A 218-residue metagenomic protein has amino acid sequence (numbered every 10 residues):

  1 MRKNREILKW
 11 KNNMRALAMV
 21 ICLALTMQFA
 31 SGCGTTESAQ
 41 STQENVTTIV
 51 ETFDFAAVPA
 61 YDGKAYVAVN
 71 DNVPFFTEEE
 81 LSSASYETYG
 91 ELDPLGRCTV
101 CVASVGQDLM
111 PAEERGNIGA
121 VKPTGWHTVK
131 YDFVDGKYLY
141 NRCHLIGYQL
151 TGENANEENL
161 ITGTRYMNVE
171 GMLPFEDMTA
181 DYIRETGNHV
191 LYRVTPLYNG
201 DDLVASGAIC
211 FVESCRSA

Functional and structural regions predicted by a protein language model:
R5-A18: Bacterial N-terminal signal peptides that target proteins for export
M19-M27: Hydrophobic helical h-region of N-terminal Sec-dependent signal peptides in bacterial secretory/periplasmic proteins
Q28-G32: C-terminal motif of bacterial Sec signal peptides marking the signal peptidase cleavage site
G34-T36: Bacterial signal peptide processing site
S38-S41, L109: Extracytoplasmic/lumenal low-complexity Ser/Thr/Pro-rich segments of cell-envelope proteins
E44-E91: N-terminal module-boundary/linker segments of secreted carbohydrate-active enzymes
F76-A218: Domain-level detector of nuclease and nuclease-like folds in predominantly extracellular/periplasmic contexts
